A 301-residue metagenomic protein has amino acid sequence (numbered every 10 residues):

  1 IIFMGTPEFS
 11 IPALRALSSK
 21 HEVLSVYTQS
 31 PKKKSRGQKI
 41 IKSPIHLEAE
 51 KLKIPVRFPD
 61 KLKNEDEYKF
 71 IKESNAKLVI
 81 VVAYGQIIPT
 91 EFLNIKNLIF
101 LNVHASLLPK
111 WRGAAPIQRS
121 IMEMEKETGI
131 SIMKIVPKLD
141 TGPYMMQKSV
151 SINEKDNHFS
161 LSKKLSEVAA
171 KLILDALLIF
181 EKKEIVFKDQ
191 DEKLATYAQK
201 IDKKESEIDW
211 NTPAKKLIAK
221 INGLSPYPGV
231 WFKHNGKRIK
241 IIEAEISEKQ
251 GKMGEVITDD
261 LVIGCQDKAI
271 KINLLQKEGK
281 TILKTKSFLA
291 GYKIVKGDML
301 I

Functional and structural regions predicted by a protein language model:
I1-G37: N-terminal Rossmann-like dinucleotide-binding module
T6-F9, D60-K63, Y84-Q86, L224 (+1 more regions): Short beta->alpha connector loops
S18-S19, Q29, L78-Y197, K204: Donor/substrate-binding cores of folate-linked one-carbon enzymes
L24-S25, P55-S74, I87-A105: Internal alpha/beta domain cores that form substrate/cofactor-binding pockets in large enzymes and binding proteins
K33-K77: N-terminal glycine-/serine-/threonine-rich beta1-alpha1-beta2 phosphate-ribose binding loop of Rossmann-like
Q199-T212: Acyl-group handling in specialized metabolite and lipid biosynthesis
N211-I301: An anion-binding loop in the catalytic cleft
